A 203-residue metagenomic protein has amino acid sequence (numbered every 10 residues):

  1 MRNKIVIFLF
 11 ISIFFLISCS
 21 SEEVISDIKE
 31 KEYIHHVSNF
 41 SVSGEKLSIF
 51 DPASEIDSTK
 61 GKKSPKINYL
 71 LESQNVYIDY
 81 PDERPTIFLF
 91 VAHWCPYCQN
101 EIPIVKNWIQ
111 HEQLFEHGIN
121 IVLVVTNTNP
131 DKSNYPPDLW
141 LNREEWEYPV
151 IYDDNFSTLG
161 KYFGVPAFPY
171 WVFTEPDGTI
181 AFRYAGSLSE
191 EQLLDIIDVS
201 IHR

Functional and structural regions predicted by a protein language model:
N3-F10: Sec-dependent signal peptide recognition, specifically the positively charged N-region followed immediately by
F15-S18: C-terminal motif of bacterial Sec signal peptides marking the signal peptidase cleavage site
S20-E22: Bacterial signal peptide processing site
V24-I78: N-terminal "domain-start" segment that seeds a small globular fold
V76-Q99: Short active-site neighborhood of thiol/selenol oxidoreductases, capturing the structured segment around
I87-F88, I121, W171: Hydrophobic beta-strand anchors of alpha/beta hydrolase catalytic cores
Q99-R143, N155-K161: Structural microenvironment flanking redox-active thiols in thiol-disulfide oxidoreductases
E144-W146, D153-D198: Thiol/disulfide oxidoreductase modules built on the thioredoxin-like
